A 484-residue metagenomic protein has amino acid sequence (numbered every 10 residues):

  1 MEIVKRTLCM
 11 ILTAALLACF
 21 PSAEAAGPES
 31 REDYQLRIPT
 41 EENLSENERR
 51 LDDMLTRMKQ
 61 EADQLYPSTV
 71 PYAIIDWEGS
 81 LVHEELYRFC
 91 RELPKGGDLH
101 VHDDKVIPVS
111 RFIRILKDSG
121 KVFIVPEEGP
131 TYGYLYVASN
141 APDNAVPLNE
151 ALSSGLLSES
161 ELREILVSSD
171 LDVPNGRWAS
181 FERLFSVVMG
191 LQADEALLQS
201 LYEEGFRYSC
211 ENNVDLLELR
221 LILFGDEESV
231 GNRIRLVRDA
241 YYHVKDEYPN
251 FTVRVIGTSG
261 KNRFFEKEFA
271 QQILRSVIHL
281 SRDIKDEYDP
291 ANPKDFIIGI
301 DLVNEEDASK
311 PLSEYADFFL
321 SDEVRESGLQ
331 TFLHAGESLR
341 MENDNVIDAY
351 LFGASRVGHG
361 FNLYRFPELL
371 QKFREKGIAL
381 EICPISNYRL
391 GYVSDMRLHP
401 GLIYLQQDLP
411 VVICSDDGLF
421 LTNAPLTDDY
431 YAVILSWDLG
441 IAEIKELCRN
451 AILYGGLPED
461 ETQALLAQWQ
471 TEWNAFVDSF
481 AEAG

Functional and structural regions predicted by a protein language model:
K5-T13: Sec-dependent signal peptide recognition, specifically the positively charged N-region followed immediately by
L12, L16-F20: Hydrophobic core
F20-A26: Sec-dependent signal peptide cleavage junction
A26-T331, E337-R356, F361-A379, P384-G484: Metal-cofactor-binding active-site regions of metalloenzymes
